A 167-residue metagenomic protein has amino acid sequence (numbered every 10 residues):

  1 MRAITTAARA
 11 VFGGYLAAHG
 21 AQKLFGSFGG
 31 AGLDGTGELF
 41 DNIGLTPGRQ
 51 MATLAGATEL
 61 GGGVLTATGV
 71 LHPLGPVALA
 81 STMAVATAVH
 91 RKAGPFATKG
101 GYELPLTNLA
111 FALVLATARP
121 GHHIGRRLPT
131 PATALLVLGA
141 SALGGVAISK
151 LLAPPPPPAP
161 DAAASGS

Functional and structural regions predicted by a protein language model:
M1-S27, H72-S167: Extended, low-polarity transmembrane helix blocks
T6-G13, A31, T58-V64: Short charge-dense sequence patches
A7, G14, E38, Q50 (+2 more regions): N-terminal hydrophobic or amphipathic segments with adjacent small-residue motifs that include Sec signal peptides
L16, G35-L39, G56, A80-M83: Non-catalytic alpha-helical scaffold/packing segments enriched in small hydrophobic residues
A21-A55: Solvent-exposed, well-ordered loop and adjacent helix/strand elements within mature globular domains that form
Q50-G62, P73-V77: Hydrophobic alpha-helical transmembrane segments
A57-T66, M83-R91: Hydrophobic, membrane-inserted alpha-helices
